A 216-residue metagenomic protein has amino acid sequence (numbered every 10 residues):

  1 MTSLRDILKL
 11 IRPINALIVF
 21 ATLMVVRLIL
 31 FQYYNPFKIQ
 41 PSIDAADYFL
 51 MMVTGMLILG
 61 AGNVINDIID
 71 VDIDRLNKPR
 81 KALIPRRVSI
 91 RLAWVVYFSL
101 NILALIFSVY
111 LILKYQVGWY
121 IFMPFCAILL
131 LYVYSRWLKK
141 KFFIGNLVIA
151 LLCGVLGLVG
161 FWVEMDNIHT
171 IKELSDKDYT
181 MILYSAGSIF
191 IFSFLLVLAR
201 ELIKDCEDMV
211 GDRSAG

Functional and structural regions predicted by a protein language model:
M1-G216: Multi-pass alpha-helical membrane architecture of UbiA-family and related isoprenoid/lipid prenyltransferases
